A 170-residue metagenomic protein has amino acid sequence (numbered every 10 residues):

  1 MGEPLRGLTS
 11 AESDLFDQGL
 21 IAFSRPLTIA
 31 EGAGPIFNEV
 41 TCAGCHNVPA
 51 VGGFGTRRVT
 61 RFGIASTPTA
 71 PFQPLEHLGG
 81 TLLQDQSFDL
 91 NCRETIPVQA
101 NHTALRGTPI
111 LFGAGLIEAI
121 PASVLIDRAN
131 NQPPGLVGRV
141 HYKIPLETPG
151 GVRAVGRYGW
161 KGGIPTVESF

Functional and structural regions predicted by a protein language model:
M1-F170: Periplasmic c-type cytochrome electron-transfer domains
